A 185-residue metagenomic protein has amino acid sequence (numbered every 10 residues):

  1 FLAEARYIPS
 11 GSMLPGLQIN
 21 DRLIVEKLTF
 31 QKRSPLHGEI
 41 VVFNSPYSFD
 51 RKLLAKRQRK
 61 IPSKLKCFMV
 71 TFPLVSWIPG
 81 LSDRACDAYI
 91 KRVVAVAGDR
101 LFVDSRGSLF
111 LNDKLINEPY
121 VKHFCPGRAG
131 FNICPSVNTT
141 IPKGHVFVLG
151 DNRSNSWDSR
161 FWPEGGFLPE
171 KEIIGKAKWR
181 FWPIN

Functional and structural regions predicted by a protein language model:
E4-Y7, L14-N185: Soluble "head" domains of membrane/secretory-pathway proteins
